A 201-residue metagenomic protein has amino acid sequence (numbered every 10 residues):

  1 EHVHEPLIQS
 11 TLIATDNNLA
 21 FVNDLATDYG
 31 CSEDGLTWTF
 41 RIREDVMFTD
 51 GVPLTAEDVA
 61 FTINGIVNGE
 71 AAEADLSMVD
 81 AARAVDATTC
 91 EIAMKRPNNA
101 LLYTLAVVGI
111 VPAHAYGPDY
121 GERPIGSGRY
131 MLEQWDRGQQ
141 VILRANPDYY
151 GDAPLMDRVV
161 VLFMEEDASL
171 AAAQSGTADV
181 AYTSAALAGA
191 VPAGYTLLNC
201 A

Functional and structural regions predicted by a protein language model:
E1-E33, N64, I125: N-terminal lobe/hinge region of extracytoplasmic solute-binding protein
I13, N17, M47, N64-A71 (+6 more regions): Sec-exported extracytoplasmic/periplasmic mature domains
D16, A20, P97, Y103-P154 (+2 more regions): Gly/Pro-rich hinge or "lid" segments in bacterial periplasmic/extracellular proteins
N17-N18, D34-G35, R43-D45, V59 (+8 more regions): Solvent-exposed coil/turn segments that connect beta secondary-structure elements in extracytoplasmic/periplasmic
D28-E70, E91, A172: Aromatic- and charge-enriched surface segment that lines or borders ligand/interaction sites
D34-T37, R41, A74-A115, Q134: Surface-exposed binding/hinge segments that line and control ligand-binding clefts or catalytic entry sites
L76, G189-C200: Ligand-binding "clamshell"
P118, P147-V191: Ligand-site clamp/hinge motif
